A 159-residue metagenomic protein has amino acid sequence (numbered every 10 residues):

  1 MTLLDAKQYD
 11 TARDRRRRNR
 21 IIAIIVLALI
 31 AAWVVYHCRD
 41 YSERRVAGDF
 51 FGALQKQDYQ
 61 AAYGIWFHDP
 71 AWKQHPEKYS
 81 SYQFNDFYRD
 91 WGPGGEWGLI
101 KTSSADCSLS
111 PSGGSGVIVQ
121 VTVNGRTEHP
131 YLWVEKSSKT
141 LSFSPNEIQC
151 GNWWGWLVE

Functional and structural regions predicted by a protein language model:
M1-R17: N-terminal Lys/Arg-rich, disordered targeting/topogenic segments
N19-H37: Hydrophobic membrane-insertion alpha-helices, especially the h-region of bacterial N-terminal signal peptides
L27, Y79-S80: Hydrophobic alpha-helical transmembrane segments of multipass integral membrane proteins
S42-D58, I65: Short, aromatic-enriched amphipathic alpha-helices that serve as compact interaction elements
E43-A47, S80-F87: Stable alpha-helical elements in mature extracytoplasmic
A61-A62, Y88: Soluble, non-transmembrane catalytic domains of enzymes that act on hydrophobic metabolites at membranes
G64-Y79: Short, solvent-exposed secondary-structure junction/capping segments
W91-E159: Exposed beta-sheet edge and beta->alpha loop/turn motif
